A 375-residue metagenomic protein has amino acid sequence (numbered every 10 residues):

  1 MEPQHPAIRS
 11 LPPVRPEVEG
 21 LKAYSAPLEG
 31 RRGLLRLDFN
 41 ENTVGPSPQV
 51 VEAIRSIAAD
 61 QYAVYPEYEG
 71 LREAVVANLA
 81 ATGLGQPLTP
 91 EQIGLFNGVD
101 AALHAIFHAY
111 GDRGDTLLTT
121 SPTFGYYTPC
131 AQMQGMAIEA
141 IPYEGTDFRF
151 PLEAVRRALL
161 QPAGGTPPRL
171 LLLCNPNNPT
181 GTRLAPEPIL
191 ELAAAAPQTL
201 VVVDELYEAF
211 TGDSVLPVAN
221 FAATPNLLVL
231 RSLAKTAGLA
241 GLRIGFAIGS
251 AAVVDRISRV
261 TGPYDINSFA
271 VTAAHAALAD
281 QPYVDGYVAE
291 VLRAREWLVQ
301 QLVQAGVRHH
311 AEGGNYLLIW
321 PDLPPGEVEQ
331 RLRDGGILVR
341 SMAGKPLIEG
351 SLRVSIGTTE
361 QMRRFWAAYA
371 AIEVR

Functional and structural regions predicted by a protein language model:
E2-G98, A105: N-terminal small-domain helix-loop-helix segment of the aminotransferase-like
V18, A23, A311-G314, I319 (+1 more regions): Conserved PLP cofactor-binding pocket of PLP-dependent enzymes
A59-A196, Y207-T224, L228: Conserved core of the PLP fold type I
E187, D334-G335, G344-R375: PLP-dependent enzyme catalytic core of the Aspartate aminotransferase-like
N226-V303, V307-H310: PLP-dependent aminotransferase class I/II
G249, I319-L323, I356-T358: Short beta-strand-to-loop capping motifs
L292, Q301-G335: Conserved PLP-binding catalytic core of the aspartate aminotransferase-like
